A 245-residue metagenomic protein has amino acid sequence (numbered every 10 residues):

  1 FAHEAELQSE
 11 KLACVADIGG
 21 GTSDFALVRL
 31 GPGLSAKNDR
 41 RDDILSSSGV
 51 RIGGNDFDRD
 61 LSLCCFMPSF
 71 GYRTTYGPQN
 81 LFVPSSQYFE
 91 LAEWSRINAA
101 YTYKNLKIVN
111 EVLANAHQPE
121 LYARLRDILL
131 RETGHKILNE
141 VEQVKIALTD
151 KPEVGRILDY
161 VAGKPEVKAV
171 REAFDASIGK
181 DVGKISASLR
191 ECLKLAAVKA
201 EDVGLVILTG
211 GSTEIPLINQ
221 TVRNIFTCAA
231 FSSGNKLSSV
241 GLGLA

Functional and structural regions predicted by a protein language model:
F1-A16, L242-A245: Conserved phosphate-binding catalytic cores of ATP/NTP-utilizing and phosphoryl-transfer enzymes
F1-S9, E140, V144-A147, S177-V203 (+1 more regions): Phosphate/ATP-binding catalytic cores across multiple sugar-kinase/actin-like superfamilies, primarily ASKHA
A16-D24, G53-N55, G210-S212: A short acidic Gly-Thr/Ser loop motif
R29-Y160: Phosphate-binding glycine-rich/basic clefts of nucleotide- and phosphate-handling proteins, predominantly
T74-F82, L91, L193-G210: Short glycine-rich phosphate-binding loop at a beta-alpha junction
R126-G134, G163-C192: Adenine-nucleotide phosphate-binding core of ATP-dependent small-molecule kinases
L129, T133-G134, A200-N219: Glycine-rich phosphate-binding loops at beta-strand->alpha-helix junctions
E201, N219-A245: Conserved phosphate-binding/catalytic loops in two-lobed NTP-binding clefts
